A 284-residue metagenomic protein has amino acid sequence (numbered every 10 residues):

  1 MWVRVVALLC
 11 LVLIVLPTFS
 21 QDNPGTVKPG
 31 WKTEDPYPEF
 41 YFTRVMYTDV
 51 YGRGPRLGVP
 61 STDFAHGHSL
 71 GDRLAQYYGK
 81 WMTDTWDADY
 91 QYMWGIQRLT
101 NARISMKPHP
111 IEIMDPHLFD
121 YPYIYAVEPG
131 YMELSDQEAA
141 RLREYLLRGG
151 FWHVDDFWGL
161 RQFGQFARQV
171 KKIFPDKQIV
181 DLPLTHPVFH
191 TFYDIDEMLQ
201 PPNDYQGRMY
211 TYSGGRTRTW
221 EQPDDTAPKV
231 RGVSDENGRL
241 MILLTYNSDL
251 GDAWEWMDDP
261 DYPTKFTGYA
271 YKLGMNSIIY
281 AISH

Functional and structural regions predicted by a protein language model:
V6-P17: Bacterial N-terminal signal peptides
S20-Y123, P129-G130, D249-H284: Aromatic-Pro/Gly-enriched surface loop or interdomain linker that acts as a lid/target-recognition segment
N23-P24, V50-V59, S69, Q162-G251 (+3 more regions): An acidic, glycine-rich "communication" segment
P38-F40, F119-I124, R148-W152, K177-Q178 (+1 more regions): Loop/turn elements at helix/coil->beta-strand transitions in domains of secreted/extracellular proteins
F42, Y123-F163: Short alpha-beta junction capping motif
V45-T48, A126-P129, V154-W158, L182-T185 (+1 more regions): Active-site-proximal beta-strand/loop segments in catalytic clefts of secreted hydrolases
D89-M93, A139, R143, F163-A167 (+1 more regions): Extracytoplasmic/secreted envelope proteins and their assembly/folding machinery, especially bacterial periplasmic
A102-E112, V154-W158, K177-T185: Surface-exposed patches in mature extracellular/periplasmic domains of secreted proteins
